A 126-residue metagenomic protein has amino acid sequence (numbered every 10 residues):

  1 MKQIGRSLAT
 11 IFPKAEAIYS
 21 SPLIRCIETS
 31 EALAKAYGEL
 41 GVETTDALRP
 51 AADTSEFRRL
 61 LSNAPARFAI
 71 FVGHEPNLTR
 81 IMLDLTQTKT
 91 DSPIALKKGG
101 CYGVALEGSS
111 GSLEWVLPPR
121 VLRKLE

Functional and structural regions predicted by a protein language model:
M1-K14, L60-R67, G108-E126: An N-terminal RHG(E/S)-centered segment typical of histidine phosphatases
M1-L48, A52-S55, T88, S92 (+2 more regions): Active-site-proximal alpha-helix that buttresses catalytic centers in soluble enzyme cores
Y19, I70-V72: Structural motif
L23-R25, P76, G108, R120: Short, glycine/serine-rich, charged loops/turns that create anion-binding and catalytic segments at active sites
T29-A32, E56, L60, N77-R80: Generic beta-strand or strand-like secondary-structure segments
N63, F68, E75-G100: Non-DNA-binding regulatory cores of transcription-related proteins, predominantly C-terminal effector-binding
T86-E114, P118-R123: Domain-level recognition of soluble alpha/beta enzyme cores, biased toward histidine phosphatases/phosphomutases
